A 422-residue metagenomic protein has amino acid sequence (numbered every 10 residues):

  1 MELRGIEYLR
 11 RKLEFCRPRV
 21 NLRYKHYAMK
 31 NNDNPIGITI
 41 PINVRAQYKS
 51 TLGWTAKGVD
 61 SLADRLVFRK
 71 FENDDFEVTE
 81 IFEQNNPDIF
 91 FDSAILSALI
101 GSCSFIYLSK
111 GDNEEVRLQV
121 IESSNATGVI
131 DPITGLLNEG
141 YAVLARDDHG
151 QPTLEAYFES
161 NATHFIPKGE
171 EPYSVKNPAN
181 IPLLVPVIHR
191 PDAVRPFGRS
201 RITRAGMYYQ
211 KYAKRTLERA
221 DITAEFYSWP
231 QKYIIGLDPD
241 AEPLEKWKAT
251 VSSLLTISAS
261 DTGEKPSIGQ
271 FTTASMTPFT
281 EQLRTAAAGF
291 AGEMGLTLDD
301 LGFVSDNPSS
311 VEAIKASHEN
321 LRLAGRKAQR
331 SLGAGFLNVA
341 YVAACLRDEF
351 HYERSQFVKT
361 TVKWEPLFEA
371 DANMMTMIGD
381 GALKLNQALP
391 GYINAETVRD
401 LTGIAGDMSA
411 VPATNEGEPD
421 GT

Functional and structural regions predicted by a protein language model:
M1-L118: Extended, helix-rich architectural segments
Q84-D88, L96, R199-Q210, T280 (+2 more regions): Generic detection of long, well-ordered alpha-helical segments
F91, D300, M408-A410: A generic structural-conservation signal
I95-I100, I133-G135, D147-D148, E218-E225 (+1 more regions): A general structural signal for short secondary-structure junctions and capping/turn motifs
F105-S200: Extended, regular secondary-structure scaffolds
V175-A313, V358, W364-M374: Extended, charged amphipathic alpha-helical segments
K246-D261, K265-T272, T277-T280, T285-A291 (+2 more regions): C-terminal anchoring/interaction modules
